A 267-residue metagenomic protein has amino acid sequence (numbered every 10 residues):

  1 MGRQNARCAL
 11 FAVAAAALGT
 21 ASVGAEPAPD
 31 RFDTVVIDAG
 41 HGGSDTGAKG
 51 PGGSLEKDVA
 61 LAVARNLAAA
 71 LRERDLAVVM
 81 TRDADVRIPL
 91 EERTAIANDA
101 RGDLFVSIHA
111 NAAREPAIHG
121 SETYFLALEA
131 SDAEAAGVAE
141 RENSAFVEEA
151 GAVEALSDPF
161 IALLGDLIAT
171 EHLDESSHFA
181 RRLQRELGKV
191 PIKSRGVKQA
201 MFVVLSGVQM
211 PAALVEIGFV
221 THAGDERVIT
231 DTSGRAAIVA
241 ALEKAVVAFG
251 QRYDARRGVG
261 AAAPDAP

Functional and structural regions predicted by a protein language model:
M1-L10: Bacterial N-terminal signal peptides that target proteins for export
A9-G19: Bacterial N-terminal signal peptides
A16, R141-A145, A245: Alpha-helix boundary/capping residues
A25-S157, T170-R181, A240, V259-P267: Catalytic-core regions of hydrolytic enzymes
D33, G47, A110, R114 (+1 more regions): Active-site-adjacent mobile loop/cap segments within catalytic or ligand-binding domains
D158-L163: Short, basic/glycine-rich phosphate-binding loops at helix/coil junctions that contact nucleotide phosphates
